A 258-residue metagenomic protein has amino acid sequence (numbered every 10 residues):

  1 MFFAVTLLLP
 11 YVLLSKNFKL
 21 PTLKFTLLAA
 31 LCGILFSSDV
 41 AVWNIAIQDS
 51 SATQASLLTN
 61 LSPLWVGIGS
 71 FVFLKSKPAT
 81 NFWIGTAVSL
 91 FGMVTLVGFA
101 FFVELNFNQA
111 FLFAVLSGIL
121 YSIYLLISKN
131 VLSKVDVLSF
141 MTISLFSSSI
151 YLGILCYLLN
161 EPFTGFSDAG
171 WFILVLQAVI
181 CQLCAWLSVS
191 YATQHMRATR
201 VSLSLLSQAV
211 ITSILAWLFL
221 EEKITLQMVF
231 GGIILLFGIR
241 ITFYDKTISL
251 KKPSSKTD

Functional and structural regions predicted by a protein language model:
M1, F99, G170-F172, L206-D258: C-terminal-most transmembrane helix of multi-pass membrane proteins
M1-S38, W65-G69, I119-I127, M141-L159 (+2 more regions): Transmembrane alpha-helices of multi-pass small-molecule transport proteins
M1-T6, F36, N44-K77, S117 (+1 more regions): Specific alpha-helical transmembrane segments that line the substrate/conduction pathway and gating interfaces
L8, A30-C32, G69, P78-A100 (+4 more regions): Hydrophobic transmembrane alpha-helices of multi-pass small-molecule transport proteins
S15-Q54, L58-T59, T95, A178-M196: Specific transmembrane alpha-helical segments of multi-pass solute transporters/efflux pumps, especially DMT/EamA
L20-T26, G98-L120, Y157-L176, K223-G232: Juxtamembrane helix-entry segments on the extracytoplasmic side of multipass membrane proteins
L31-I34, S38, V42, E104-N130 (+3 more regions): Glycine-/small-residue-enriched transmembrane alpha-helix faces in small-molecule transporters and effluxers
A55-L61, I127-S149, Q182-L218: Helix-helix packing/entry segments at the starts of transmembrane helices
